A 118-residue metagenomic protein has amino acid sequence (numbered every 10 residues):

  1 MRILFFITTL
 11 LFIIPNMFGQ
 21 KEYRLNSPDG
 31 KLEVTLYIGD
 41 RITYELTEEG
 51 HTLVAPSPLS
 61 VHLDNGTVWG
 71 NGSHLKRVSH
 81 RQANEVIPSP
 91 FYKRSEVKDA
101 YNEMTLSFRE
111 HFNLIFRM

Functional and structural regions predicted by a protein language model:
M1-E22: Bacterial Sec-dependent N-terminal signal peptides
R2-I3, E96, R117-M118: A general structural signal for short secondary-structure junctions and capping/turn motifs
M17, L25, M104: A broad, low-specificity signal marking well-ordered, structured residues that form hydrophobic/aromatic
Q20-L59: Beta-strand-rich N-terminal accessory domains
D29-K31, P90-F91, H111-N113: Short alpha-helical segments and helix-capping/turn motifs at coil-helix boundaries
L36-I38, D99, M118: Generic beta-strand structural signal
E49-F108: A low-complexity, Ser/Thr/Gly/Pro-enriched, surface-exposed linker/loop concept that marks segments flanking
S107-F108, F112-M118: Catalytic and substrate-binding clefts that recognize carbohydrates or anionic sugar/phosphate headgroups
